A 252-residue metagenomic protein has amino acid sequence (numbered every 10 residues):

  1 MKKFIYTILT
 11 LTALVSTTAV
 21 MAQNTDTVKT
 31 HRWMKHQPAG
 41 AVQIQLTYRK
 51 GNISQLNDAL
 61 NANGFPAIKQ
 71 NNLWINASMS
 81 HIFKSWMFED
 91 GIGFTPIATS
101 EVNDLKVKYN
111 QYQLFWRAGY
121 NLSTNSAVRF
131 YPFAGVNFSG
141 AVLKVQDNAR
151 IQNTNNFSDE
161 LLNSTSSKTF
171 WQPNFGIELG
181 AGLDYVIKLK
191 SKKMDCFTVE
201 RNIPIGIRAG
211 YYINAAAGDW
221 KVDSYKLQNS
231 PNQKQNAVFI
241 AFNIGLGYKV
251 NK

Functional and structural regions predicted by a protein language model:
A22-K84, N243-K252: Short glycine/proline- and aromatic-enriched beta-strand/turn motifs that initiate or cap beta-hairpins
T25-G40, S123-F130, I187-I205, K249-K252: Short loop/turn motifs that connect adjacent beta-strands in outer-membrane beta-barrel proteins
H36-G40, K69-I75, K108-L114, V128 (+3 more regions): Residues that define the transmembrane beta-barrel architecture of outer-membrane proteins
L46-N52, F83-S85, I92-A98, V136-V142 (+3 more regions): Transmembrane beta-strands of outer-membrane beta-barrel pores
S54-N61, T99-V107, L143-I151, K193-D195 (+1 more regions): Outer-membrane beta-barrel translocator domains and adjoining extracellular loop/strand segments of Gram-negative
I75-H81, W116-Y120, A134-F138, I177-I187 (+2 more regions): Residues on the lipid-exposed face of transmembrane beta-strands in outer-membrane beta-barrel proteins
K84-N163, T169-I177: Gram-negative (and chloroplast) outer-membrane scaffold detector with strong preference for beta-barrel transmembrane
G182-K252: Predominantly the C-terminal beta-signal and adjacent terminal strand-loop region of outer-membrane beta-barrel
